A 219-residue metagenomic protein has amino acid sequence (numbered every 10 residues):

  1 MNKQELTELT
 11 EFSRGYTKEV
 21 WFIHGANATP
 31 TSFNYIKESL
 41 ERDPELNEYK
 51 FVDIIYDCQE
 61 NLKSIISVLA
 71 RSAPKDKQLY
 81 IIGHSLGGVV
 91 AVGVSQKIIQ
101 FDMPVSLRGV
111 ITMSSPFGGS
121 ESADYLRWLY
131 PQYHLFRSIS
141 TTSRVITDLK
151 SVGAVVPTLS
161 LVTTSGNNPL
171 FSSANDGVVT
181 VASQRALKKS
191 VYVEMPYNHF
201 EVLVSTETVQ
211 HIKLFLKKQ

Functional and structural regions predicted by a protein language model:
N2-E48: Short, surface-exposed "cap/lid" segments of acyl-processing enzymes
V20-H24, E41, L46-I54, Q59-V156 (+1 more regions): Serine-dependent carboxylesterase/thioesterase catalytic core of lipase-like alpha/beta-hydrolase/SGNH enzymes
T31, E60, L203: Residues that form or flank phosphate/diphosphate-binding pockets in enzymes that use nucleotide phosphates
Y35, S39, S64-V68, G93 (+2 more regions): Alpha-helical elements of Rossmann-like donor-binding domains used by nucleotide-donor carbohydrate transfer enzymes
G153-Q219: C-terminal catalytic-base region of ester-bond hydrolases, centering on the histidine of the charge-relay
